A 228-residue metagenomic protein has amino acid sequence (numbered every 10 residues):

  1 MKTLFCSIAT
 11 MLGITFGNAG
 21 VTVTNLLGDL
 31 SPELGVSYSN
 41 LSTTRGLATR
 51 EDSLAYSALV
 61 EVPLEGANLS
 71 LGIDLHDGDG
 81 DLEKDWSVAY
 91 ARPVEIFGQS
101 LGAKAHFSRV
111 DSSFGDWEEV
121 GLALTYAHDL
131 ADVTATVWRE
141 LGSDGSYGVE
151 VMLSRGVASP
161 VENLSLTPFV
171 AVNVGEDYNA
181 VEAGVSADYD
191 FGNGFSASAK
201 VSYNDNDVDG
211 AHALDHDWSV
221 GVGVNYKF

Functional and structural regions predicted by a protein language model:
N18-G78, V88: Short glycine/proline- and aromatic-enriched beta-strand/turn motifs that initiate or cap beta-hairpins
P32-L34, E65-L71, V94-A105, D129-A135 (+2 more regions): Repeated loop/turn-to-beta-strand initiation elements of outer-membrane beta-barrel proteins
S37-L41, G72-H76, A91, H106-V110 (+4 more regions): Outer-membrane beta-barrel pore domains and translocons
T44-L54, L75-D85, R109-E119, W138-V149 (+2 more regions): Solvent-exposed loop/turn segments connecting transmembrane beta-strands in outer-membrane beta-barrel proteins
Y56-A58, W86-V88, A105, V120-L124 (+4 more regions): Membrane-embedded beta-strands of outer-membrane beta-barrel proteins, especially the hydrophobic/small aromatic
V60-L64, Y90-V94, L124-H128, R139 (+5 more regions): Residue-level signature of outer-membrane beta-barrel architecture
N163-H212: Outer membrane beta-barrel transmembrane domains
V185, Y189, D215-F228: Outer-membrane beta-barrel "beta-signal"
